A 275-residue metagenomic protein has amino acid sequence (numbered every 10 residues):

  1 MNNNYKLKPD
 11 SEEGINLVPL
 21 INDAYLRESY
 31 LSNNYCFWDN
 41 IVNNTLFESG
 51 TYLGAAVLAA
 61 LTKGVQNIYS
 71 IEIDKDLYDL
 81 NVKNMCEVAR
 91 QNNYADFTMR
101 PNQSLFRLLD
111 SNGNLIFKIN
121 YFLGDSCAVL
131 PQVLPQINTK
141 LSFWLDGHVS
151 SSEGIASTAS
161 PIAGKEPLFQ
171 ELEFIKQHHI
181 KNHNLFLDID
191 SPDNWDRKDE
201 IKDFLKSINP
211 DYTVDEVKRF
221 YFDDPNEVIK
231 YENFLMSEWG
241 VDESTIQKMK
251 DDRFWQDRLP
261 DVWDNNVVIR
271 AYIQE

Functional and structural regions predicted by a protein language model:
N2-V42, A55: Class I SAM-dependent methyltransferase Rossmann-like catalytic core, especially the SAM/SAH-binding loop
E28-P131: SAM cofactor-binding core of SAM-dependent methyltransferases, primarily the Rossmann-like beta-alpha-beta module
T45, F143-W144, L185-L187: Residue-level marker for buried hydrophobic side chains located in beta-strands that build the well-ordered beta-sheet
G50, D74, W144-H148, D190: Anionic group-transfer/hydrolysis microenvironments
F117-N120, L141, H183: Short, conserved active-site loop motifs that form the nucleotide-linked donor/cofactor pocket
G124-I137, E171-K181: Short amphipathic alpha-helices and their capping/turn segments at secondary-structure boundaries
I137-L145: Short SAM/SAH-binding signature in class I
V149-Q274: C-terminal substrate-binding/active-site "lid" region of AdoMet-derived donor-dependent transferases
